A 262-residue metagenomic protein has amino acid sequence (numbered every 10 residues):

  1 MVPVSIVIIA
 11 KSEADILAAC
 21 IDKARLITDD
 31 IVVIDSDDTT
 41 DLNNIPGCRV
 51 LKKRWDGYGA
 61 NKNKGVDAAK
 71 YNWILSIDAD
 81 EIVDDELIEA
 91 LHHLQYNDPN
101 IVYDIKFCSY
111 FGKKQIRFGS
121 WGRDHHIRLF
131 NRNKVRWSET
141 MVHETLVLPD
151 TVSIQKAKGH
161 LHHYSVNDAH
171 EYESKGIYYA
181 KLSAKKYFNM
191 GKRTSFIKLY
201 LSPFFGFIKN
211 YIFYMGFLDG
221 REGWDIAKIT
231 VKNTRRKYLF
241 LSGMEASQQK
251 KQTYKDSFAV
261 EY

Functional and structural regions predicted by a protein language model:
P3-S5, D30: Cell-envelope/extracellular polymer assembly enzymes that use nucleotide-activated donors
V4, C48-R49, N100: Short, conserved active-site loop motifs that form the nucleotide-linked donor/cofactor pocket
V7-I27, D41: Short, well-formed alpha-helical segments that are part of the catalytic scaffolds of diverse glycosyltransferases
I16-A18, T39-G47, E86-L87: Acidic helix N-cap motif at the loop->helix transition within catalytic regions of sugar-transfer enzymes
K23, I27, V33-P46, W55 (+1 more regions): A conserved acidic beta->alpha catalytic loop
N43-K70: Conserved donor nucleotide-binding strand/loop of the catalytic core
A60-V66, W73, I77, D84-M244 (+1 more regions): Catalytic-site signature of metal-activated, phosphate-bearing donor transferases, centered on the GT-A/GT-A-like
Q249-Y262: Alpha-helical transmembrane segments and their immediate juxtamembrane flanks in integral membrane proteins
